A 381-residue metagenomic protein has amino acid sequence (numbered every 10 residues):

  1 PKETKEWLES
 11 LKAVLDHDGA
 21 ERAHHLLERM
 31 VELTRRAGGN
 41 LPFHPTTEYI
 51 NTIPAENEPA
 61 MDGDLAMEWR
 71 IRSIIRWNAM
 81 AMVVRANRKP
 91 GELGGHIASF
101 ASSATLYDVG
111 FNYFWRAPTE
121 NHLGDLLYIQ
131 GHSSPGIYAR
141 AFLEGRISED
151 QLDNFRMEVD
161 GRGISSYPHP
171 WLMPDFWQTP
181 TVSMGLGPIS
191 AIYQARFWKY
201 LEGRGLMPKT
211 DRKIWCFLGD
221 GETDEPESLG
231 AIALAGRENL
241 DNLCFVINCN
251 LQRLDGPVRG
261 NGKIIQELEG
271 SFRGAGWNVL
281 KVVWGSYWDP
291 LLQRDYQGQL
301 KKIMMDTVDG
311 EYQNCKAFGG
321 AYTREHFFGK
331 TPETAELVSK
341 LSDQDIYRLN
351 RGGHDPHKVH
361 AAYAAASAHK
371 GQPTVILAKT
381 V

Functional and structural regions predicted by a protein language model:
P1-N40: Amphipathic alpha-helical packing elements
R22-L26, S102, Q372, L377: Residue-level detector of well-ordered alpha-helical segments, enriched for hydrophobic/aromatic packing positions
M30-N57, Q130, K281-V282, S286-Y296 (+2 more regions): Terminal amphipathic helices with adjacent charged low-complexity linkers/tails
E58, G63-I75, A79-G91, H96-E238 (+1 more regions): Cofactor-binding active-site loop characterized by glycine-rich and histidine/acidic residues
D125, R212-W215, L243, Q372-T380: Generic beta-sheet signal
L127-Q130, N242-N250: Short internal beta-strands
G236-D241, H369: Short, conserved loop/helix-junction motifs that constitute active-site signature segments in enzyme catalytic cores
C249-V381: Long, well-ordered, tryptophan-enriched scaffold segments
